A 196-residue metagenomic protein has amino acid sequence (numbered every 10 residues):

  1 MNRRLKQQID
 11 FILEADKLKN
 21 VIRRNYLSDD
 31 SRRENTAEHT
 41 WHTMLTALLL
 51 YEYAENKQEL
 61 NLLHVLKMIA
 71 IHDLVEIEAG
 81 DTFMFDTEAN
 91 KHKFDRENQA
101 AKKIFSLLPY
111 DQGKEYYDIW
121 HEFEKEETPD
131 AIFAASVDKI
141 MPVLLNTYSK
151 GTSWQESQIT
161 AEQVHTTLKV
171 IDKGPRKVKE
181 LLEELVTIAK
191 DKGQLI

Functional and structural regions predicted by a protein language model:
M1-I196: Alpha-helical, largely C-terminal catalytic domains that coordinate divalent metal ions via clustered Asp/Glu/His
